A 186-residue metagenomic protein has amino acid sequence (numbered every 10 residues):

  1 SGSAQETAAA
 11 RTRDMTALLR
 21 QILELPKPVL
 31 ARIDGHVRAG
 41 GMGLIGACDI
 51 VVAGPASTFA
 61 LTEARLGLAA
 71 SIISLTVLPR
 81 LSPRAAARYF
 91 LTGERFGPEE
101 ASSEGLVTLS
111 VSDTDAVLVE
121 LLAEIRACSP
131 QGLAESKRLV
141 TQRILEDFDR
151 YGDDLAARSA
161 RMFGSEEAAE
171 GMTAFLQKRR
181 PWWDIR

Functional and structural regions predicted by a protein language model:
S1-Q21, V37, D147: Glycine- (often His-adjacent) and acidic-residue-rich active-site loop that binds/positions the CoA thioester
T12, T16, A39, S71 (+2 more regions): Glycine-rich phosphate-binding loop at the start of an alpha helix
T16-L66, P98: Glycine-rich beta-to-alpha active-site loop
V52-S57, V107-D153, A160-R161, E166 (+1 more regions): C-terminal long alpha-helix characteristic of the crotonase
S74-R84: Hydrophobic, secondary-structure "cap" segments at the distal end of domains
A85-E94: Short helix- or helix-capping micro-motifs that position conserved polar/aromatic residues at function-defining sites
T173-R186: Terminal low-complexity tails and localization/encapsulation signals of metabolic enzymes
